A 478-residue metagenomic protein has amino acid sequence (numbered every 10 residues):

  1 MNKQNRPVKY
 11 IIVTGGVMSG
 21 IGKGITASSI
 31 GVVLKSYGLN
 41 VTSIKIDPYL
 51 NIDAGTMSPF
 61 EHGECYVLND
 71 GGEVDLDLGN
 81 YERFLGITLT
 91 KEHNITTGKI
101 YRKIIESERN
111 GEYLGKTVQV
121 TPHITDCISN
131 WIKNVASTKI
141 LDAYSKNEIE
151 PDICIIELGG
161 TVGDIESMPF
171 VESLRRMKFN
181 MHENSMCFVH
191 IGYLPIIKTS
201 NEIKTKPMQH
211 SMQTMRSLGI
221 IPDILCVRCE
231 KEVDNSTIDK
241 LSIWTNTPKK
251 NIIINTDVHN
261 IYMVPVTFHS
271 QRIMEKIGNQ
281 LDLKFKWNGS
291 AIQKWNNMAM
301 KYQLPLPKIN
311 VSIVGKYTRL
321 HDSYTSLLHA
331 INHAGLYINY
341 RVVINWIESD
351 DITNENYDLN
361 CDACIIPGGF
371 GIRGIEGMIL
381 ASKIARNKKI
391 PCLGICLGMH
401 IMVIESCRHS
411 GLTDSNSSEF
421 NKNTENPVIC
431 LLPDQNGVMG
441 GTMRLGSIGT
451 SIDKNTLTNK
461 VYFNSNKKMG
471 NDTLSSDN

Functional and structural regions predicted by a protein language model:
M1-V343, D350-A363, F370-G371, G377-I384 (+1 more regions): Flexible phosphate-sensing "switch/lid" loops adjacent to ATP/NTP-binding sites across phosphate-transfer
I21-G24, S28-V32, S36, Y357 (+1 more regions): Cysteine-nucleophile active-site neighborhood
H62, N436-G440, M469: Feature targets compositionally biased, intrinsically disordered low-complexity regions with long contiguous runs
E157, I384, C407, L474-S476: Generic low-polarity alpha-helical segments
F188, N345, E419-K422: Beta-strand segments within the central parallel beta-sheet cores of soluble alpha/beta enzyme folds
N455-N478: Catalytic beta-strand/loop cores that center a nucleophilic Ser/Cys/Thr and support acyl-enzyme chemistry
